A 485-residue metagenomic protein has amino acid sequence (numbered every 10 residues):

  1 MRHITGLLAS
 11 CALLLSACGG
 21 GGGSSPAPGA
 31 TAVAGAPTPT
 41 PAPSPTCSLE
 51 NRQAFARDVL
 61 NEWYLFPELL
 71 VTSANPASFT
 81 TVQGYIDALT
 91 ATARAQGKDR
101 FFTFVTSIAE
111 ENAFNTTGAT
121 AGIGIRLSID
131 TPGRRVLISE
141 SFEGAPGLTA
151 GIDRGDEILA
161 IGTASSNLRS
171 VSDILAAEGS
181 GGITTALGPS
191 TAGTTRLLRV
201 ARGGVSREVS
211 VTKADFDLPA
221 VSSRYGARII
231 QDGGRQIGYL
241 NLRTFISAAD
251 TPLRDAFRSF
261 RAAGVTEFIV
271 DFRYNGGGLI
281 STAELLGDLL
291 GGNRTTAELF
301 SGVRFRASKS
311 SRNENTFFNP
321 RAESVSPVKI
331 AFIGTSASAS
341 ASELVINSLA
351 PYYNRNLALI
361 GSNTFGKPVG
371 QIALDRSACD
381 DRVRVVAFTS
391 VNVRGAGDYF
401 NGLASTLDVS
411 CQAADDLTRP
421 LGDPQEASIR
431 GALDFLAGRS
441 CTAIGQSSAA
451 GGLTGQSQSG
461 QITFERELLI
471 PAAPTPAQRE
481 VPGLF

Functional and structural regions predicted by a protein language model:
M1-L8: Bacterial N-terminal signal peptides that target proteins for export
L8, Q53, V82, A283 (+1 more regions): Alpha-helix initiation and N-capping motif
L14-A17: C-terminal motif of bacterial Sec signal peptides marking the signal peptidase cleavage site
G19-E267, L453-F485: Flexible, low-complexity junctional segments that flank or bridge functional domains
G234-L240, T244-E267, N275-F485: C-terminal "post-core" interaction segments
V270: P-loop NTPase catalytic core of nucleic-acid-dependent motor ATPases
